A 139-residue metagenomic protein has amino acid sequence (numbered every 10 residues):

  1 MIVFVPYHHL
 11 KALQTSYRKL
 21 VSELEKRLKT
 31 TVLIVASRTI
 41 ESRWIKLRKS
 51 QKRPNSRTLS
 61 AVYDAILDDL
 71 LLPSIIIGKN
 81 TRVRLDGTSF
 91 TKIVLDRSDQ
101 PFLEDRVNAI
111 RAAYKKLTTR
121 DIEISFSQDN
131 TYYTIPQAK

Functional and structural regions predicted by a protein language model:
M1-K139: Intrinsic low-complexity, intrinsically disordered or marginally ordered coil/linker segments
